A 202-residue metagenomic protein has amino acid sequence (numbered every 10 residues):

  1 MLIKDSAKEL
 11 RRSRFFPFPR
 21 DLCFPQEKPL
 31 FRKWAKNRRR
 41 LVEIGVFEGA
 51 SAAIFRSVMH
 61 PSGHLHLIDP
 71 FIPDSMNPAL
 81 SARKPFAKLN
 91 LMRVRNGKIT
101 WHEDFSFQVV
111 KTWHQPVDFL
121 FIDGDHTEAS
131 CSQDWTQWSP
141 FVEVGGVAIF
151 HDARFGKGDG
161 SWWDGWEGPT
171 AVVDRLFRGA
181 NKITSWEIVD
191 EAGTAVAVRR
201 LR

Functional and structural regions predicted by a protein language model:
L2-R202: S-adenosylmethionine/decaboxylated-SAM
